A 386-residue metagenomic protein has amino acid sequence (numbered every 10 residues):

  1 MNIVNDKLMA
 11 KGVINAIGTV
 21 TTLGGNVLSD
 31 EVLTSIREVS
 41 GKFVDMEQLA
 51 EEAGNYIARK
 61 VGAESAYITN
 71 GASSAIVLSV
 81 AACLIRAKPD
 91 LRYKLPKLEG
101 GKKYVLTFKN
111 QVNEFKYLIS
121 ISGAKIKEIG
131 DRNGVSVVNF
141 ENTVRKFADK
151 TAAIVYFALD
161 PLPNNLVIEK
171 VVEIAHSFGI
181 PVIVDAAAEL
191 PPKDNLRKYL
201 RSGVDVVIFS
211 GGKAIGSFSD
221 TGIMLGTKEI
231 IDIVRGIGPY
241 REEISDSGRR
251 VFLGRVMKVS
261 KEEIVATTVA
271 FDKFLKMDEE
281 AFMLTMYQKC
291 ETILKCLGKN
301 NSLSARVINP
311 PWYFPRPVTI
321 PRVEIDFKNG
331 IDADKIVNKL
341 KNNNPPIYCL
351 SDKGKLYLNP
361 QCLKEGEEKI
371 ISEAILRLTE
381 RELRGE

Functional and structural regions predicted by a protein language model:
M1-I3, E380-E386: Short, Lys/Arg-enriched, disordered terminal segments
N2-V27, G54-D272, L294-G298, A374: Conserved PLP-enzyme active-site core in the AAT-like
V4, L294-E373: Conserved C-terminal alpha-helix-loop-beta "cap" of PLP-dependent enzymes that closes/shapes the active-site mouth
I14-E52: A glycine-/small-polar-enriched, mobile loop at the entrance of the PLP active site in fold-type I
S35, S247-P321: Structural motif of enzymes handling amino- and sulfur-group chemistry
I36, I223, L358: Alpha-helical metal-binding/catalytic segments enriched in His/Glu/Asp
F43, P161, E189, K364-E365: Short strand->helix junction
R241-E243, K341-Y348, L376-L383: A common structural junction motif
